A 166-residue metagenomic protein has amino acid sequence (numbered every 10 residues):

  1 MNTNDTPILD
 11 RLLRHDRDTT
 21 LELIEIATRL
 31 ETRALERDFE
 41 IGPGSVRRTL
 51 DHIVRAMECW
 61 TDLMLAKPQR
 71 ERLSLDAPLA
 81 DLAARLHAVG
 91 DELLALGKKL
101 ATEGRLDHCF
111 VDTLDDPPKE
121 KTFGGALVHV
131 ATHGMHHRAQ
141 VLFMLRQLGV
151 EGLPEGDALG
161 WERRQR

Functional and structural regions predicted by a protein language model:
D5, L9-L12, P78, L82: Residue-level preference for long, well-ordered alpha-helices that form the structural scaffold of enzyme catalytic
D5, P43-S45, D91, K98 (+3 more regions): Intrinsically disordered, low-complexity regions
D10-E25, R29-R72, T113-R166: Short, contiguous alpha-helical
A66-L106: Helix-adjacent hinge/juxtasegments
T102-D116: Carboxylate-rich helix-loop segments that flank metal/cofactor sites and access channels in metalloenzymes
